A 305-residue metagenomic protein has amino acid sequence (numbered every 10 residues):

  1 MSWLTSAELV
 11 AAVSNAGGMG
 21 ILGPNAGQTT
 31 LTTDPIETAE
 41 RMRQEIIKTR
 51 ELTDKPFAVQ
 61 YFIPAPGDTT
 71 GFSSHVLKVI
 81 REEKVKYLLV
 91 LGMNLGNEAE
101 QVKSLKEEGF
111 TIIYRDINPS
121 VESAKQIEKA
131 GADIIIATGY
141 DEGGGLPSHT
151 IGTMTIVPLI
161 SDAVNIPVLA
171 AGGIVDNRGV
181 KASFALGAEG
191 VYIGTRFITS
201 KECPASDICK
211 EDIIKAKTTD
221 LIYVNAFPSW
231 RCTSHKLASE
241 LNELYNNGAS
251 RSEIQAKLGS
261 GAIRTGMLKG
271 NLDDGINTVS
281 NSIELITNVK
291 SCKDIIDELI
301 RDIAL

Functional and structural regions predicted by a protein language model:
M1-V164: Active-site entrance/lid segments in N-terminal catalytic domains of soluble metabolic enzymes
L4, I174-V175: Residue-level detector of alpha-helix initiation sites
L146-T153, V157-L169, V175-L305: Conserved active-site-proximal phosphate/metal-binding subdomains
